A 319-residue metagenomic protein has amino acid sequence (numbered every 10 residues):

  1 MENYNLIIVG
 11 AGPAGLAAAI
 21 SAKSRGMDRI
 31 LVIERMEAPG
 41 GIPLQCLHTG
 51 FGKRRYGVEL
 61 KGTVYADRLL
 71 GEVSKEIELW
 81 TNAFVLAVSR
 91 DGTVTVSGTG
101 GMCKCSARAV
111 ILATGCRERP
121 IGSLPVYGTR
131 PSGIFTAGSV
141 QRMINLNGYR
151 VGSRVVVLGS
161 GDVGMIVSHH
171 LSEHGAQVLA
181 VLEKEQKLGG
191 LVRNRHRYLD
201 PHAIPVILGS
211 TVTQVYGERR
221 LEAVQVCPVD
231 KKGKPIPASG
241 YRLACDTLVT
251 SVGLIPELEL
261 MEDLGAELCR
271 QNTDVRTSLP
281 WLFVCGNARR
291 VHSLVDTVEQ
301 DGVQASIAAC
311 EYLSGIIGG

Functional and structural regions predicted by a protein language model:
M1-G319: Residues forming the flavin
